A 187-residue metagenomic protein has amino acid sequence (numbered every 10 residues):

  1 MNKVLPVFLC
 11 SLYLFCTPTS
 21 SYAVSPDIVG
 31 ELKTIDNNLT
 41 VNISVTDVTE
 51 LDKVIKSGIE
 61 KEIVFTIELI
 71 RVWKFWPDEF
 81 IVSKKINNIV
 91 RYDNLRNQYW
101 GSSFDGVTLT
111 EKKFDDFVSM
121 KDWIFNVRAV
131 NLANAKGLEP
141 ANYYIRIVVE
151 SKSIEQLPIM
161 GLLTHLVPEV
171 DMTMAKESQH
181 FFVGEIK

Functional and structural regions predicted by a protein language model:
M1-V4: Positively charged n-region of N-terminal signal peptides that target proteins for export
V7-T17: Bacterial N-terminal signal peptides
S21-G30: Cleaved targeting-peptide boundary
K33-D47, I59-E62: Contiguous beta-strand segments within globular domains
T34-N38, Y92-R96, A135-Y144: A short, structured loop/turn motif at beta-sheet edges
T40-V45, G101, D116-N134: A beta-strand/beta-hairpin structural motif
L51-M120: Structured domain cores in non-transmembrane regions
N134-K187: Glycine-rich, aromatic-bearing surface loops/beta-hairpins
